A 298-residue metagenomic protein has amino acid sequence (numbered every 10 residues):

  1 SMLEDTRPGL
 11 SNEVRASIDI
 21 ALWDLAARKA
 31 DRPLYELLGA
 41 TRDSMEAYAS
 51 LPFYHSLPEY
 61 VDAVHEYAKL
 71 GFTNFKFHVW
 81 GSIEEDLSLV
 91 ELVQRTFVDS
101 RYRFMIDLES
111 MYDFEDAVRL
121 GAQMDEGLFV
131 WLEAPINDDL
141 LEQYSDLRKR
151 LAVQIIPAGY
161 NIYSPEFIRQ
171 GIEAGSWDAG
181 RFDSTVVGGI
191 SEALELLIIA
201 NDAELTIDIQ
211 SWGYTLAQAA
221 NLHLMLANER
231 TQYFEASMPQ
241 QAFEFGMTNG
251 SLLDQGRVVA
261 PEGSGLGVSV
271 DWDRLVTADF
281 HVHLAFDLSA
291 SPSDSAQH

Functional and structural regions predicted by a protein language model:
S1-K29, A296-H298: Metal- or metallocofactor-binding catalytic centers and their adjacent structured scaffolds across diverse enzyme
T6, L128, D139-R257, P261-G265: Shared catalytic-loop signature of beta/alpha-barrel
I18, D31, F75, D107 (+5 more regions): Conserved, mostly hydrophobic/aromatic
D19-Y54: Glycine-rich, aromatic-flanked loop segments that form ligand/cofactor-binding clefts across common enzyme folds
I20, L25, F77-V79, L108 (+3 more regions): Generic detector of well-ordered alpha-helical packing
L34-L37, W131-P135, Q210-S211: Flexible, glycine/charged-enriched surface loops at secondary-structure junctions
D43-L151: Metal-dependent enolase-superfamily TIM-barrel catalytic cores that perform enediolate-based chemistry
L266-H298: Extended hydrophobic packing segments that form well-structured cores
